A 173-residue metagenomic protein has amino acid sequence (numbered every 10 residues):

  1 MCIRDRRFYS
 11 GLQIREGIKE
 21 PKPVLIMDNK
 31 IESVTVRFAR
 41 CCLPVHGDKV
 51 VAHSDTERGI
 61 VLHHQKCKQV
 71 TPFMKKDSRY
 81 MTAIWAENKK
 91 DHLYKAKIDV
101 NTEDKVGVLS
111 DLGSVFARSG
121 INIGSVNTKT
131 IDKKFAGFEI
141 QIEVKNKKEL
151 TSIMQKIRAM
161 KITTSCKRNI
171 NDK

Functional and structural regions predicted by a protein language model:
R4-L109, G124, T128-K129, N146-K148 (+2 more regions): N-terminal non-catalytic structural scaffold regions of very large proteins
I60, A136-E143: A generic structural motif
H92-Y94, K133-F138: A short, glycine/Asx- and small/polar-enriched loop/turn that sits immediately N-terminal to a beta-strand
L112-F116, S152-M160: Short amphipathic alpha-helices in soluble, non-transmembrane regions that often serve as interface/regulatory elements
N122, K161-T164: Catalytic cores of nucleotide-enabled group-transfer and carboxylate-activating enzymes in metabolic and assembly-line
E149-T151, Q155, T164-K173: Non-catalytic interaction/regulatory segments
